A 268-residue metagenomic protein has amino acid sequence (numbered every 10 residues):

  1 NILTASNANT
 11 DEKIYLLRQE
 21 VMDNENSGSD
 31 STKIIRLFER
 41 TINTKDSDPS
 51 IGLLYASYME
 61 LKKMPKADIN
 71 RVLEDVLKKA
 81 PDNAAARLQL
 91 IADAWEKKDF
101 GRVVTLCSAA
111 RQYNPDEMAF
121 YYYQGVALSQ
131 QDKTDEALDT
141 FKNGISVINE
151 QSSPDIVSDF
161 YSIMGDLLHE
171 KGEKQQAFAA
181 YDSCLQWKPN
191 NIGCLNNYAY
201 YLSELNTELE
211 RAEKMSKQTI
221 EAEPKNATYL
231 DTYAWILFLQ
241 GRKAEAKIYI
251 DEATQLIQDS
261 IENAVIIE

Functional and structural regions predicted by a protein language model:
N1-E268: Alpha-solenoid helical repeat scaffolds
